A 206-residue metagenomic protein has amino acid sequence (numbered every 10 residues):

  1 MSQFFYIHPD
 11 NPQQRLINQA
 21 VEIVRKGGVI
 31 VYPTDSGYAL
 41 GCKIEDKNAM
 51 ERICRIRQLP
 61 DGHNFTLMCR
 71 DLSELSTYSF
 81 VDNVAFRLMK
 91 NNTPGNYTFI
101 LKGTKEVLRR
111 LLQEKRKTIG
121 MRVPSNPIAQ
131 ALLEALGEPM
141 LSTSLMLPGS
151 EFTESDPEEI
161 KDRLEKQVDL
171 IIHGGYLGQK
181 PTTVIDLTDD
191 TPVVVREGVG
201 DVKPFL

Functional and structural regions predicted by a protein language model:
M1-L206: Active-site-adjacent structural elements in enzyme catalytic cores
